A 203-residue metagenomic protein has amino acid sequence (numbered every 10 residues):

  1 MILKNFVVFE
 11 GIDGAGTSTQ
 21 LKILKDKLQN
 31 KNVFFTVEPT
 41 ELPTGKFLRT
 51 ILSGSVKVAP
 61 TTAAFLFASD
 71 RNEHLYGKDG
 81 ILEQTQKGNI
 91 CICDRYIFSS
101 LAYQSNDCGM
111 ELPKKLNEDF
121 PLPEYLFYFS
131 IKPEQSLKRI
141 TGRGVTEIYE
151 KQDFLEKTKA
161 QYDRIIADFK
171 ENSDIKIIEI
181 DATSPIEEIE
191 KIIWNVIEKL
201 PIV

Functional and structural regions predicted by a protein language model:
I2, K25, E134-V203: NTP-dependent small-molecule kinase module
F9: Hydrophobic anchor at the beta1->P-loop junction of P-loop NTPases
I12: P-loop (Walker A) phosphate-binding loop of NTP-binding proteins
T17: Conserved lysine of the Walker
Q20: Hydrophobic positions on the alpha1 helix immediately C-terminal to the Walker A/P-loop
D26-F34: Post-Walker A helix-loop "phosphate-sensing" segment adjacent to the P-loop in P-loop NTPases
V33-K115: ATP-dependent small-molecule kinase phosphotransfer cores that center on conserved nucleotide phosphate-binding segments
F98-Q161: A glycine- and Lys/Arg-enriched "phosphate-lid" helix/loop adjacent to the NTP-binding pocket of small-molecule kinases
